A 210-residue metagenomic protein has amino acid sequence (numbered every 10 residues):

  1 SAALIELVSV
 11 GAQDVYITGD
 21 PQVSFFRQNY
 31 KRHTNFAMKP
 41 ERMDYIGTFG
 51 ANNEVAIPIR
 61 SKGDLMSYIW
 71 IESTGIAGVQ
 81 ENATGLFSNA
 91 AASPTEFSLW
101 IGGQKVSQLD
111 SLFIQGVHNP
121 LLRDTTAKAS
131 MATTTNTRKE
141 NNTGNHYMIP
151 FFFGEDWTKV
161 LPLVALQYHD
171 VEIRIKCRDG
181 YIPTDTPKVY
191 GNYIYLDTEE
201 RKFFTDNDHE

Functional and structural regions predicted by a protein language model:
S1-E210: Short, low-complexity Pro/Thr/Gly
